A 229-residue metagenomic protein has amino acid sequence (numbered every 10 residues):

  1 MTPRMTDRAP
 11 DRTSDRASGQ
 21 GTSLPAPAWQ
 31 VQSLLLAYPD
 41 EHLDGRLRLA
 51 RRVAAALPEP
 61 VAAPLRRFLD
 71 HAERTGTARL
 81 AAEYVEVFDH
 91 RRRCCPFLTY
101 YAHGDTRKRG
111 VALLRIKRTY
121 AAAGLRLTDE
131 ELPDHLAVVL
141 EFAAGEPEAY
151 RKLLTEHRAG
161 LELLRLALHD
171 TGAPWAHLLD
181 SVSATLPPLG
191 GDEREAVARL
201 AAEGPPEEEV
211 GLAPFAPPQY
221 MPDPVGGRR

Functional and structural regions predicted by a protein language model:
M1-D7, R16-L136, L140-R229: Charged, alpha-helix-forming regions
